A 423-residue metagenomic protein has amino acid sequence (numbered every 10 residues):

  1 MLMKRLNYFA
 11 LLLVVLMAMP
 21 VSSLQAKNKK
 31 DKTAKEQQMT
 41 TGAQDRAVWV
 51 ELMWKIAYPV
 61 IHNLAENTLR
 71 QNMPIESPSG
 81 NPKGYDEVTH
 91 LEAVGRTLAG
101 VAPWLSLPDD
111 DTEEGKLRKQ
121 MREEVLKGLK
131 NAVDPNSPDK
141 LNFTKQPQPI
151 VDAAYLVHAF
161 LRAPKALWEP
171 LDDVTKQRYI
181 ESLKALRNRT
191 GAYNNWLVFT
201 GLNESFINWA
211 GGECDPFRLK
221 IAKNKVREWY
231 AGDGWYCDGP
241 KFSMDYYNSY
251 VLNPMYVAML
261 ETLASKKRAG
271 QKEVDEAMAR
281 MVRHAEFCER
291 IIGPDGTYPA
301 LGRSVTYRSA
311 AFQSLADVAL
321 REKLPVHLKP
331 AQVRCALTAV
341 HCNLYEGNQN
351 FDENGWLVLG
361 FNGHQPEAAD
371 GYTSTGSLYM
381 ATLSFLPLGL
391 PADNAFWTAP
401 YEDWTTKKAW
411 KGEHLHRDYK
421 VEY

Functional and structural regions predicted by a protein language model:
M1-K32: Bacterial Sec-dependent N-terminal signal peptides
K27-E92, A99, P103, E123-K130: Low-complexity, Ser/Thr/Pro/Gly-enriched N-terminal "stalk/linker" regions
H62-P82, P138, V340-Y423: CBM-like carbohydrate-recognition segments
Y85-E92, K145-Q148, A192-N195, G371-S374: Structural motif
H90, P149, L197, N248 (+4 more regions): Active-site-proximal structural scaffolding
E92, L105-R118, R122: Metallocofactor- and cofactor-centric catalytic cores in central/energy metabolism, strongly enriched
V101-W104, R118-M278, R290-A316, E322: Aromatic-lined, polymer-binding surfaces characteristic of secreted/periplasmic polysaccharide-degrading enzymes
K272, E276-D370, F396-E402, A409: Non-catalytic carbohydrate-binding regions of carbohydrate-active enzymes
